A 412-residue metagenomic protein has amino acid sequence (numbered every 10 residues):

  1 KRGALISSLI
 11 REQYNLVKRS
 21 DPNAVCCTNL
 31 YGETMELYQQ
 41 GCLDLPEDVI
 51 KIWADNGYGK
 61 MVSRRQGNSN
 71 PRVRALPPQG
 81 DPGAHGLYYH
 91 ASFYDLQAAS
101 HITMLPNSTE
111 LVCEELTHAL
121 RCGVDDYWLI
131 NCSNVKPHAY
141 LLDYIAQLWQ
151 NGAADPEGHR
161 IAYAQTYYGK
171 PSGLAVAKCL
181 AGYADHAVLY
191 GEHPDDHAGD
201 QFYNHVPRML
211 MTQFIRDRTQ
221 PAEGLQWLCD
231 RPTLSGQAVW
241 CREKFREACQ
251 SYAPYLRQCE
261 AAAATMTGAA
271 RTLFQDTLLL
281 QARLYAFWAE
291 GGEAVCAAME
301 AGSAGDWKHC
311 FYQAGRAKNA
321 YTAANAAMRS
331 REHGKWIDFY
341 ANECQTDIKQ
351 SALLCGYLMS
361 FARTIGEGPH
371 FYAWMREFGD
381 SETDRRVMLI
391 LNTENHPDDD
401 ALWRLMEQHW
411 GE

Functional and structural regions predicted by a protein language model:
K1-V17: Active-site cleft segment of glycoside hydrolase catalytic domains centered on the general acid/base Glu
E12-E412: Substrate-binding groove of N-acetylhexosamine-processing glycoside hydrolases
